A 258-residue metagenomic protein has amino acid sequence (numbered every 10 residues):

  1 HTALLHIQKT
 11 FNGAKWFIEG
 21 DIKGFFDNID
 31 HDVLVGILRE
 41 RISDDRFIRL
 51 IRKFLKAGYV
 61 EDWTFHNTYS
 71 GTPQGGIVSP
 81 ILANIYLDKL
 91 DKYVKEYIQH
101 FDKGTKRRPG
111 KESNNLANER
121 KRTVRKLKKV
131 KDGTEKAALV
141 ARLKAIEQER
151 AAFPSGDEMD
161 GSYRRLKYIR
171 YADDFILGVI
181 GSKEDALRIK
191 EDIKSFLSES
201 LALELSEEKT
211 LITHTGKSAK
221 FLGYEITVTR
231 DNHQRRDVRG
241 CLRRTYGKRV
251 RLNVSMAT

Functional and structural regions predicted by a protein language model:
H1-T258: Non-catalytic terminal/accessory segments
